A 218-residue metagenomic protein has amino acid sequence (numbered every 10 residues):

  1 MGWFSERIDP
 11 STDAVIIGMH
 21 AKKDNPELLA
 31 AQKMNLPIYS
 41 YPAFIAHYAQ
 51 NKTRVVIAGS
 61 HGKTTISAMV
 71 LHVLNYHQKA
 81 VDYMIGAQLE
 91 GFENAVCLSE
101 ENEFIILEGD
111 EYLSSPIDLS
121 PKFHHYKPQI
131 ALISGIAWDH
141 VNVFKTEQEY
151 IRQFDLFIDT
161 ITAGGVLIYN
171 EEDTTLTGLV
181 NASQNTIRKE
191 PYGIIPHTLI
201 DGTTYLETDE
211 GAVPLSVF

Functional and structural regions predicted by a protein language model:
G2-W3, Y39-A43, M84-A87, S183-T203 (+1 more regions): Beta-strand->loop->alpha-helix junctions that form or flank phosphate-binding loops in nucleotide-handling enzymes
E6-T12, M19-Y169, T175-T186: Phosphate-binding loop of NTP-binding sites
H77, D209-F218: Short, intrinsically disordered, charge-balanced linker/junction segments flanking boundaries in proteins
Y112, I136, E172, I195-H197 (+1 more regions): Generic structural motif
T203-D209: Short polybasic amphipathic segments
